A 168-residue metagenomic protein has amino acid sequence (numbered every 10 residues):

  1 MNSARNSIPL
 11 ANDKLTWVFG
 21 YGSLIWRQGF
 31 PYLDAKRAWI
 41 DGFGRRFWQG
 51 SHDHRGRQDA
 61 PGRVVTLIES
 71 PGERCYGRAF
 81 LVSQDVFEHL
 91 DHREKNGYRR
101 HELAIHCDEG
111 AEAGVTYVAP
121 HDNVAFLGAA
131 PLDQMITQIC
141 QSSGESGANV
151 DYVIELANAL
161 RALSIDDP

Functional and structural regions predicted by a protein language model:
N2-P168: A glycine-rich, hydrophobic/aromatic-adjacent loop/helix-cap motif
